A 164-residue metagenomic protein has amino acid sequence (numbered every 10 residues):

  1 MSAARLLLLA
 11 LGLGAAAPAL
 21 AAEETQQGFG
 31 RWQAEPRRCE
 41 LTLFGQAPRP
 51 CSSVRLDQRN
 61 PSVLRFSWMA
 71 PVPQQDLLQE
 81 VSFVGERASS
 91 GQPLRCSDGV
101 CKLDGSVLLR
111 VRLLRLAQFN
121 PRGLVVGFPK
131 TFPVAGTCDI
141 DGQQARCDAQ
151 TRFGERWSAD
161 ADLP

Functional and structural regions predicted by a protein language model:
M1-L8: Bacterial N-terminal signal peptides that target proteins for export
L9-A10, A21, G28, R55 (+3 more regions): Generic structural signal for short, flexible, solvent-exposed coil/loop and linker residues
A16-A17: N-terminal signal peptide c-region/cleavage motif recognized by signal peptidases
A22-L108: An ectodomain-focused feature that recognizes extracytoplasmic/extracellular
W68-A70, T151-F153, L163: A mature extracytoplasmic/lumenal domain signature
G85-A88, A135-C138, D162: Extended lipid/amphipathic-ligand handling interfaces
D98-A159: Acidic, glycine-rich flexible loop segments
